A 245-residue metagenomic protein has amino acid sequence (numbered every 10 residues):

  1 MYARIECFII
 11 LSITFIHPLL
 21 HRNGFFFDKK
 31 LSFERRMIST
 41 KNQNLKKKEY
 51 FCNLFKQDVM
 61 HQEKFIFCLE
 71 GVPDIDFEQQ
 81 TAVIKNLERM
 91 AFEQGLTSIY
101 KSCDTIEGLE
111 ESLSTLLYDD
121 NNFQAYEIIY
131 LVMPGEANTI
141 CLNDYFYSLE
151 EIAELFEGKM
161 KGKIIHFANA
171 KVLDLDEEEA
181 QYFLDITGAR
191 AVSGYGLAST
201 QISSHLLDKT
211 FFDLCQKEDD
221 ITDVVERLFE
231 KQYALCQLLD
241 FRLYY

Functional and structural regions predicted by a protein language model:
F8-L19, F25-D28: Hydrophobic alpha-helical signal peptides and transmembrane signal-/tail-anchor segments that drive secretory-pathway
N23-F26, K30, K41-K48: Polybasic, lysine-rich low-complexity intrinsically disordered segments
L54-Y126, K161-A168, I186-R190: A domain-level signal for caspase-like cysteine endopeptidase catalytic cores and their zymogen-processing architecture
P134-G162: A short, glycine/acidic-enriched catalytic loop
L173-Y245: Active-site-proximal C-terminal subdomain of hydrolase catalytic domains
